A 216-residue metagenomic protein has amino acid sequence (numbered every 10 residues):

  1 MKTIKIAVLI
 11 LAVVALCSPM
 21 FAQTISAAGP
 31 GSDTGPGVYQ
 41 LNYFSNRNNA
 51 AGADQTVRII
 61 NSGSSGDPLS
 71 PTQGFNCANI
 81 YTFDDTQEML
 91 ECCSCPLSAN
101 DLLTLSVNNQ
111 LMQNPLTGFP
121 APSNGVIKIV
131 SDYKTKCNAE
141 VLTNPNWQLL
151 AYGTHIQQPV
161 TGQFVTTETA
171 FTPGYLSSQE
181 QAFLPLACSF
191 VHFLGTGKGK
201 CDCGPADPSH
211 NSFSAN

Functional and structural regions predicted by a protein language model:
M1-I6: Positively charged n-region of N-terminal signal peptides that target proteins for export
V8-P19: Bacterial N-terminal signal peptides
F21-N216: Gly/Pro-rich, tryptophan- and cysteine-flecked surface segments typical of secreted/extracellular proteins
